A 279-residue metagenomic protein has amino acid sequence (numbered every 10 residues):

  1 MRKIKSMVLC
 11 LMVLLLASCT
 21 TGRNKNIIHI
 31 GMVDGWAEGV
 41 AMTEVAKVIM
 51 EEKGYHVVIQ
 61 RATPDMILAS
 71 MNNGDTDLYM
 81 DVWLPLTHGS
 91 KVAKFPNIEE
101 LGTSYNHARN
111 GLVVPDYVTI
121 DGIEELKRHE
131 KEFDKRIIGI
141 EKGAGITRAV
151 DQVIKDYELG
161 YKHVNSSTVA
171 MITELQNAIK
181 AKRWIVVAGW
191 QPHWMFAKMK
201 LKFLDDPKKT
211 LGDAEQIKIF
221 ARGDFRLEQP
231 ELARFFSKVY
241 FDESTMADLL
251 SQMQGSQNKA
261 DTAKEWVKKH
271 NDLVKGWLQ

Functional and structural regions predicted by a protein language model:
L15-S18: C-terminal motif of bacterial Sec signal peptides marking the signal peptidase cleavage site
N24-E38, Y55-Q60, D134-I138, F236: Short, well-ordered beta-strand elements
I28, E38-A41, A149-Y161, N165-K182 (+2 more regions): An extracytoplasmic/periplasmic, membrane-proximal ligand-sensing/linker region
D34-A37, V58-N72, H163-E174: Short helix-initiation/N-cap motifs at beta->coil->alpha
V45-K53, R128-V164, K268-K269: Ligand-binding cleft/hinge of the Venus flytrap
M80-K94, N177-K202: A ligand-binding cleft/hinge motif common to bilobed small-molecule-binding domains
N97-I146: A conserved helix-loop-strand patch within extracytoplasmic ligand-binding domains of the periplasmic binding
R109-T119, E215-Q229: A bilobed periplasmic-binding-protein/Venus flytrap-type ligand-binding module shared by bacterial periplasmic
